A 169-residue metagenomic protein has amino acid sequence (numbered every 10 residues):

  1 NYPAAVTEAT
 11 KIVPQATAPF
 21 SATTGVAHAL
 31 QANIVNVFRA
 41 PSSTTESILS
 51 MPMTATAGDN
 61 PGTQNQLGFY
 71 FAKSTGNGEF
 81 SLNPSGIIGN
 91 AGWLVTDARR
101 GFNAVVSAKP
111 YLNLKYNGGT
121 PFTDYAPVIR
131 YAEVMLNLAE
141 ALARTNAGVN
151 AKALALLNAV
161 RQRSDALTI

Functional and structural regions predicted by a protein language model:
N1-N65, T75, G86-I169: Acidic/polar-rich alpha-helix caps and helix-coil junctions
G68-Y70: Mobile gating loops/cap/lid regions near enzyme active sites that modulate substrate access
F80-L82: Accessory nucleic-acid engagement and inter-domain coupling regions that lie outside the RecA/P-loop ATPase cores
